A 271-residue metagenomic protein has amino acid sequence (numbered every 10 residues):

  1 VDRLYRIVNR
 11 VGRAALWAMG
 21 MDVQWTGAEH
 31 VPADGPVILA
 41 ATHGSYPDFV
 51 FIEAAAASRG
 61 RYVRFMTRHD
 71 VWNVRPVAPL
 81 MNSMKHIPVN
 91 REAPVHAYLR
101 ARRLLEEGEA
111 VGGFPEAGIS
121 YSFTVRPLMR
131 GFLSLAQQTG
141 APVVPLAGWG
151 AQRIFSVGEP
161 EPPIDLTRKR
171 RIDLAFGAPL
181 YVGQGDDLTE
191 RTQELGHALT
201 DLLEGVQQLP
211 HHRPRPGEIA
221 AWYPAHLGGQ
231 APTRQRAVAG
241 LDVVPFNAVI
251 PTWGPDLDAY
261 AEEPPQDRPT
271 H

Functional and structural regions predicted by a protein language model:
V1-R3, H69: Compositionally biased, charge-rich terminal segments
R3-L4, V95-H271: Non-catalytic C-terminal accessory region of glycerolipid acyltransferases and related lyso-lipid remodeling enzymes
L4-Y5, G12-H43: Helix-to-loop junction immediately C-terminal to a conserved catalytic motif
V8, W72-P76, K169: Short, glycine/polar-rich helix-capping loops at beta-to-alpha or helix-loop-helix junctions that flank or form
G12-R13, N82-P88, P115-I119: Short, basic, glycine/proline-bearing loop/turn elements
W17, A33-A93: Catalytic core of membrane glycerolipid acyltransferases/transacylases, capturing the structured, soluble-facing
G20-T26, V89-Y98: Glycine-rich, highly charged phosphate/nucleotide-binding loops
